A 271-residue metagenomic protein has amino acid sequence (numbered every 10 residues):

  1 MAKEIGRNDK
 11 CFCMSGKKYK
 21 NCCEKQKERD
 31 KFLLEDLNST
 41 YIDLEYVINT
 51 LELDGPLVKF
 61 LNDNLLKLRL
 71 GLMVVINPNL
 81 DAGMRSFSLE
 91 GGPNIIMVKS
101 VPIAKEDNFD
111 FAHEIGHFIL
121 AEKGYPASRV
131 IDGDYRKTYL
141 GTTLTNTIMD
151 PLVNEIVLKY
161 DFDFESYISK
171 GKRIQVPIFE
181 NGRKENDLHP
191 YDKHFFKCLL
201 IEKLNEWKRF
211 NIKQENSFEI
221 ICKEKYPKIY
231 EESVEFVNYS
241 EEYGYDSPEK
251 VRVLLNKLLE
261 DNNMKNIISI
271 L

Functional and structural regions predicted by a protein language model:
A2-K17: Short Cys/His-rich zinc-binding micro-motifs
C23-F32: Short Cys/His-rich micro-motifs in 6-15 aa windows
K31-G92, I103-A104, Y139-G141, T145 (+2 more regions): Auxiliary, metal-adjacent structural segments of Zn-dependent hydrolase domains
I96-F111: Short pre-active-site segment immediately N-terminal to the catalytic Zn-binding motif
K105, L120-P151: Post-HEXXH active-site segment of zinc metalloproteases
D110, E114-E122: Catalytic glutamate of the conserved HExxH
E155-G182: Short helix/loop segments within enzyme catalytic domains that coordinate or immediately flank catalytic cofactors
Q175-L271: Pan-zinc metallopeptidase signature
